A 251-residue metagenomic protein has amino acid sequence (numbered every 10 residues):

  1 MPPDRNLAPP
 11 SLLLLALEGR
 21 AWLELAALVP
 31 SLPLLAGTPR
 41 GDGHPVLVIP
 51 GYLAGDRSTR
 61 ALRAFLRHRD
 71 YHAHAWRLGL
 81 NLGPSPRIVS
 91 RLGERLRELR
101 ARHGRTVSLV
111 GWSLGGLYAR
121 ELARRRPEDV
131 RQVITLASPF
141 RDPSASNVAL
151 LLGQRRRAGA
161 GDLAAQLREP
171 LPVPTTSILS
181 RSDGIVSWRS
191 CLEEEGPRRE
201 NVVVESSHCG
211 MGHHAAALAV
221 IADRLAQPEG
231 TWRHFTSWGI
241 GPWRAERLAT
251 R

Functional and structural regions predicted by a protein language model:
M1-V46, T59-A64, R69, R102 (+1 more regions): Flexible, membrane-associating and regulatory peripheral segments of lipid-active enzymes
P2-E18, L32, P45, I49 (+6 more regions): A near-ubiquitous, low-amplitude feature marking generic local secondary-structure context
D4, R124-R251: Helical cap/lid subdomain of alpha/beta-hydrolase-fold lipid enzymes that gates access to the catalytic pocket
S11, L32, T38, R57 (+5 more regions): Residue-level detector of functional hotspots within protein domains
R20-V29, P50-T59, T176-W188: Phosphate-binding glycine-rich loops and adjacent basic patches that engage nucleotide phosphates, nucleic-acid
L25-A26, A36-R40, R67-A73, L92-L96 (+1 more regions): Short amphipathic alpha-helical segments, especially helix-boundary/capping motifs
L28-S31, R97, A101, Q154 (+2 more regions): Generic surface-pattern signal
H44-R57, A61, F65-V173, I178 (+1 more regions): Serine-dependent carboxylesterase/thioesterase catalytic core of lipase-like alpha/beta-hydrolase/SGNH enzymes
